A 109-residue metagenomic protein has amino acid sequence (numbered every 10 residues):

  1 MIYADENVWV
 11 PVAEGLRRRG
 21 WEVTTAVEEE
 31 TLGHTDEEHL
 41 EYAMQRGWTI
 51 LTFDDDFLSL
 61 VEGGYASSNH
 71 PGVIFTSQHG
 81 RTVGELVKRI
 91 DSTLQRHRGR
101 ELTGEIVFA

Functional and structural regions predicted by a protein language model:
M1, R19: Mobile, glycine- and charge-enriched loop segments and immediately flanking short secondary-structure elements within
Y3-A4, T52: Short beta-strand scaffold positions
D5-E6, V10, E14-R17, T31 (+2 more regions): Acidic, PIN/NYN-like endoribonuclease modules and their adjacent C-terminal/linker elements
E22-H34: Conserved BB-loop
V27, F53-D54, T76-S77: Short beta->alpha connector loops at strand-helix junctions that form conserved, small/polar/Pro-enriched
D36, M44, W48-G63: Acidic, metal-binding active-site segment of PIN/NYN-like and related structure-specific nucleases
